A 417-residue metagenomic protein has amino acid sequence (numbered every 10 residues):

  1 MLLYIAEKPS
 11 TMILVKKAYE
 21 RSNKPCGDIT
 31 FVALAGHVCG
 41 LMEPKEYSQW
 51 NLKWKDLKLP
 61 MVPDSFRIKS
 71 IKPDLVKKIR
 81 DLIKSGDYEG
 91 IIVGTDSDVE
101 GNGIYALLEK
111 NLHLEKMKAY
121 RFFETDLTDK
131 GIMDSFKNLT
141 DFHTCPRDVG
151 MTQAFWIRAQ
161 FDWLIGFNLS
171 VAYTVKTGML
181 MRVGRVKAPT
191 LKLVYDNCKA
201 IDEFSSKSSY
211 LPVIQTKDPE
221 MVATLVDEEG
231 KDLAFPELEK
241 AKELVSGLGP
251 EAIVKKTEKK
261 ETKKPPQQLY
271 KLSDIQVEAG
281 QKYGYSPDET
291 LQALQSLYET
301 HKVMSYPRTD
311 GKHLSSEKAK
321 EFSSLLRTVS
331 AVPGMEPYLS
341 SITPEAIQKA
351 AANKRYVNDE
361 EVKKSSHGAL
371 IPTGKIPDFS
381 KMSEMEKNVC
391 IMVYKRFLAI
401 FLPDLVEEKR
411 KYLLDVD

Functional and structural regions predicted by a protein language model:
M1-A159, W163-I165, L169, V226: Intrinsically disordered, low-complexity regulatory segments
I5-E7, L34, G94-D96, Q215 (+6 more regions): Generic beta-strand/beta-sheet core signal
T11, G101-I104, Q153, I157 (+7 more regions): Hydrophobic (often cysteine-bearing) scaffold residues that line and stabilize catalytic clefts of nucleotide/cofactor
K17, V38-S70, D81, G178-E299 (+3 more regions): Long, highly charged, low-complexity internal segments
M117, H143-V149, V171-V175, K199-F204 (+2 more regions): Active-site phosphate-binding and catalytic loops of NTP-dependent enzymes
F122, Q292, E336-I342, D404-K409: Short, glycine/acidic-rich hinge or "gate" loops at secondary-structure transitions that mediate conformational
T125-G131, L272-S273, A293-R308: Short, conserved phosphate-binding/catalytic loop or strand-edge motifs used in phosphoryl-/nucleotidyl-transfer
D148-Q153, L164, A293, T300-I391: Extended, highly charged linker/hinge segments and catalytic-adjacent loops that couple domains and form adaptable
